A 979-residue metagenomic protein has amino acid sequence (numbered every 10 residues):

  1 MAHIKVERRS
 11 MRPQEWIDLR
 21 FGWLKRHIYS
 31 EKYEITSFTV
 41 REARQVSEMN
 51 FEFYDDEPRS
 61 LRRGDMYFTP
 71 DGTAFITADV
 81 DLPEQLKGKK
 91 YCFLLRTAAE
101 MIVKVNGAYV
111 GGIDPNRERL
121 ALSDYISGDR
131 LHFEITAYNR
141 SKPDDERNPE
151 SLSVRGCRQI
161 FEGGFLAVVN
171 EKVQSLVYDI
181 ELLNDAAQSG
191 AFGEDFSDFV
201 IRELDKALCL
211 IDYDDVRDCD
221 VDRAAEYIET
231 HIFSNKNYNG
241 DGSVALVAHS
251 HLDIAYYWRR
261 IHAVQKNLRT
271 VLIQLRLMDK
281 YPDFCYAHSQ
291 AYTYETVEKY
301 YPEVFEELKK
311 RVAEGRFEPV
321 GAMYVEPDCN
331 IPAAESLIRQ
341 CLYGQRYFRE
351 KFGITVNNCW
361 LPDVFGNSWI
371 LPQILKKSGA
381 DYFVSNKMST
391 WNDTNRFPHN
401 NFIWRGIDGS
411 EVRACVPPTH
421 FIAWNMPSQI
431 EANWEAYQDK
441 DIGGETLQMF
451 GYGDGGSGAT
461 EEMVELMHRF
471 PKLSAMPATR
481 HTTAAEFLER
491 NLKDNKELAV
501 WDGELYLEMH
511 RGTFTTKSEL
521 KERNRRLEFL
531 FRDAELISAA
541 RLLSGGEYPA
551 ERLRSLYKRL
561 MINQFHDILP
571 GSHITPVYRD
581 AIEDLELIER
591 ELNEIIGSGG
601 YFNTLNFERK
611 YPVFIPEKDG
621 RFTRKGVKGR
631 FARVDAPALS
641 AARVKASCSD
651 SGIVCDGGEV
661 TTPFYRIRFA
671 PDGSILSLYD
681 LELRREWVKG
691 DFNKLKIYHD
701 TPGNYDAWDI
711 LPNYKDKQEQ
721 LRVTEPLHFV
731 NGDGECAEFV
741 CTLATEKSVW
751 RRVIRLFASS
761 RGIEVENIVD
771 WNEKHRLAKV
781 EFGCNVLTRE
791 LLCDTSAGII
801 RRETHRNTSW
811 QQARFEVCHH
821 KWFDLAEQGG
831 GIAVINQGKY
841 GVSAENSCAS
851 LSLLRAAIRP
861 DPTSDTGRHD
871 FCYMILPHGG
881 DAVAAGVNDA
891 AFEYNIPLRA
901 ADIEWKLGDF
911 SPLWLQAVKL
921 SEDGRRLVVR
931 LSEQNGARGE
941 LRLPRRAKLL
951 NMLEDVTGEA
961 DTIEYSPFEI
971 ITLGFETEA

Functional and structural regions predicted by a protein language model:
A2-L61, R155-C157: Accessory carbohydrate-binding/adhesion or oligomerization-edge regions at the termini of glycan-active proteins
M66-E84: Short beta-strands within extracellular/lumenal beta-sheet-rich domains
K87-V105, F133, F602-T604: Aromatic-lined ligand-binding clefts that engage carbohydrates, nucleic acids, or primary amines
I126-C219, S243, H251-L252, P398-T604 (+4 more regions): Active-site and substrate-binding clefts of carbohydrate-active enzymes
I228-L246, K266-Y281, T296-T355, N367-K377 (+2 more regions): Catalytic alpha-helical scaffold of carbohydrate-active enzymes acting on polysaccharides/glycoconjugates
D253, Y257-V271: Fold-level signature of zinc-dependent metallopeptidase catalytic domains
C329-E350, P418-Q438, D716: Alpha-helical scaffold elements lining the catalytic groove of polysaccharide deacetylases
L371-K376, N386-T390, P398-N401, W434-E435 (+4 more regions): C-terminal (or distal) subdomains of carbohydrate-active enzymes
